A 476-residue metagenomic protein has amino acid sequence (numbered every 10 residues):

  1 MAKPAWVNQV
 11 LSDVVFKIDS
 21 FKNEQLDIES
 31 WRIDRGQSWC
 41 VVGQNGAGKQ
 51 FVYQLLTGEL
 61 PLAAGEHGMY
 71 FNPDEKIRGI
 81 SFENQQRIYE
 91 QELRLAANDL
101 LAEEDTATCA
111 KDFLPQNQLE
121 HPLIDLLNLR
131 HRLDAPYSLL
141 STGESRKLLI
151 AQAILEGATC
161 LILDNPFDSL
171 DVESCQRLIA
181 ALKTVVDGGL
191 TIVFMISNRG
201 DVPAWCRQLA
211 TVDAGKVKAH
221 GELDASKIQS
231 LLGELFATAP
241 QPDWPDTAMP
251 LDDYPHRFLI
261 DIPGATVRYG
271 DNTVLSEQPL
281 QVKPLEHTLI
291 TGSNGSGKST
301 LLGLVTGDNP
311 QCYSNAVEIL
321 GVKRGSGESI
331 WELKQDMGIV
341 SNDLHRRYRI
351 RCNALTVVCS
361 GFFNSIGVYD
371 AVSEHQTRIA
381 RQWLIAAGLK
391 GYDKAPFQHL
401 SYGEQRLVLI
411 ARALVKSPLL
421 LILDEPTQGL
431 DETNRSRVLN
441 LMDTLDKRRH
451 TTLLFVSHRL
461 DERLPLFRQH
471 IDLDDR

Functional and structural regions predicted by a protein language model:
Q50-Q118, L302-I366: ABC ATPase nucleotide-binding domain signature region
Q118-R132, E374-Y392: Conserved ABC ATPase "signature" region
P136-L140, Y369-V372, P396-L400, E404: Conserved ABC ATPase signature
I150, I410: Hydrophobic anchor residue at the start of the ABC signature
L161-N165, L421-E425: Catalytic Walker B motif of ABC-type/P-loop ATPase nucleotide-binding domains
V172-S174, E432-N434: Helix N-cap at the start of a conserved alpha-helix in ABC-type nucleotide-binding domains
A214-P240, D461-P465, Q469-R476: Conserved beta-strand-loop-alpha-helix hinge in the C-terminal portion of ABC ATPase nucleotide-binding domains
